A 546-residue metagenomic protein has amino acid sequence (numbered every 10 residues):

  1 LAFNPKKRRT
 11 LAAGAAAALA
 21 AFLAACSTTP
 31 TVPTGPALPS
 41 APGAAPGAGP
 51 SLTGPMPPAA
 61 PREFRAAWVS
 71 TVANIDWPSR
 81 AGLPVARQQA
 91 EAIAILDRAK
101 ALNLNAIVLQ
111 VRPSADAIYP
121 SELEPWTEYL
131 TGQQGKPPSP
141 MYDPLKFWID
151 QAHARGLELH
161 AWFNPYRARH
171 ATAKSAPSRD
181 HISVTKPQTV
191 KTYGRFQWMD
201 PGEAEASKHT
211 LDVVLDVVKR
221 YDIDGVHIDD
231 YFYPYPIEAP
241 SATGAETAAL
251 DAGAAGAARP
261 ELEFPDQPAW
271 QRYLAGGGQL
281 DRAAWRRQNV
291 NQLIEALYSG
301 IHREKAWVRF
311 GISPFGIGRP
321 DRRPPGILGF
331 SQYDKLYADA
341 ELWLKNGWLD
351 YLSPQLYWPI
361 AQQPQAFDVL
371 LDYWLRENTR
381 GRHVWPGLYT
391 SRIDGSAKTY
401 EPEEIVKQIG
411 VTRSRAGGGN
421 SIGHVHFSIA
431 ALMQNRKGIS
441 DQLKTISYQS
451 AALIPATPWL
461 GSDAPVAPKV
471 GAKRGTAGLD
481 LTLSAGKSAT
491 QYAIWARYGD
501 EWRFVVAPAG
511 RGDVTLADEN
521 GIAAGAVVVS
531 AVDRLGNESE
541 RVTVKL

Functional and structural regions predicted by a protein language model:
R62, S70, N74-A90, D150 (+2 more regions): Active-site-adjacent "subsite" loops/lids of carbohydrate-active enzymes
V69-T71, G277, V308-L328, L370-Q408: Active-site clefts of carbohydrate-active enzymes
A90-D116, R220-I223, W348: Catalytic domains of carbohydrate-active enzymes, especially glycoside hydrolases
L102-P140: Aromatic-lined carbohydrate-binding/catalytic grooves of carbohydrate-active enzymes
L104, R155, V184-W348, Y357: Polysaccharide-binding and catalytic clefts of secreted carbohydrate-active enzymes
Y337-E341, K345-Q363, R380-W459: Substrate-binding cleft of secreted/luminal carbohydrate-active enzymes
A477-S488: Conserved aromatic anchor
L516-E538: Beta-strand-rich modules
